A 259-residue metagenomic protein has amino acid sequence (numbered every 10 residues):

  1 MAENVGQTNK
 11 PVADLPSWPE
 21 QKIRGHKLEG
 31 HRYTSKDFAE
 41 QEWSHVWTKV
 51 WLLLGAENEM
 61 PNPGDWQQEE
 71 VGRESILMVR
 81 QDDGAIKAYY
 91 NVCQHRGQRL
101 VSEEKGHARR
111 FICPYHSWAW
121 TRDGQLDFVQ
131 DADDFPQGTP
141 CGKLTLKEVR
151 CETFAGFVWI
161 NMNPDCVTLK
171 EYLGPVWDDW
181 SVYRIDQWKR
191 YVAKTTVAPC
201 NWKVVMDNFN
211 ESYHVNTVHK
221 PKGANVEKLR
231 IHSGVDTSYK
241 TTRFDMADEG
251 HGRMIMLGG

Functional and structural regions predicted by a protein language model:
M1-W18: Basic/polar N-terminal segments that are highly enriched at the extreme N-terminus, encompassing both cleavable
A13-G30, D186: Short, contiguous pre-domain boundary segments
G25, G30, S35, T48-K49 (+11 more regions): Generic structural "secondary-structure junction" signal
H31-G72, I76-L77: Non-catalytic accessory segments flanking enzyme active sites
W47-W51, Q98, H214: Generic structural signal for secondary-structure transition and capping sites
E59-P164, K170-W177: Rieske [2Fe-2S] iron-sulfur-binding domain
R80, A85, N91, E152-T153 (+1 more regions): C-terminal catalytic domain of Rieske-type non-heme iron oxygenases
